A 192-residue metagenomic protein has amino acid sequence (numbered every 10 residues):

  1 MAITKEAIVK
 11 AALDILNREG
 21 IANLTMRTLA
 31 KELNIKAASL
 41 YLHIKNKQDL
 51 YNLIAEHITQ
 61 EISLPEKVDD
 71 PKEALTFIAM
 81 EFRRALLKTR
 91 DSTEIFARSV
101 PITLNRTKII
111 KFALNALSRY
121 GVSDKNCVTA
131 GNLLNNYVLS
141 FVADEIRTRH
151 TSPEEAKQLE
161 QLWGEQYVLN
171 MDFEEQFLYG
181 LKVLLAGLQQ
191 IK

Functional and structural regions predicted by a protein language model:
A7, A11, I15-D49, L53: Helix-turn-helix
T25, E94-F96, H150-T151: Short, hydrophobic secondary-structure boundary micro-motifs
E56-E61: Short, basic, alpha-helical segments at the C-terminal edge of helix-turn-helix-like DNA-binding modules
L64-R98, I102-K108, G131-L134: Hydrophobic alpha-helical connector segments
T107-E155, L188-I191: Hydrophobic alpha-helical bundle segments that form small-molecule/ligand-binding pockets
R119, R147-K192: C-terminal peripheral helix-coil segments that are non-catalytic and often amphipathic
